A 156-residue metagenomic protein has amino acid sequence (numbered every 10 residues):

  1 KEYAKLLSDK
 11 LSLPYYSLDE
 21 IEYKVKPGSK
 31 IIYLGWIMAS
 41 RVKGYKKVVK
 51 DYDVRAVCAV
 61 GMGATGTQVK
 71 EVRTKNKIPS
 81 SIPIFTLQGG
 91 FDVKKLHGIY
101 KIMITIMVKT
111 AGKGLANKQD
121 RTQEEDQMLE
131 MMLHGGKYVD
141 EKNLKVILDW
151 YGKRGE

Functional and structural regions predicted by a protein language model:
K1, K70, Y100, I104 (+1 more regions): Generic detector of well-ordered alpha-helical segments enriched in charged/polar residues, highlighting helical
K1-Y16: Short, charged N-terminal beta->alpha structural module
D9, D19, D51-D53, D92 (+4 more regions): Acidic-enriched, low-complexity/disordered segments with a strong bias for Aspartate over Glutamate
L13-Y15, K30, L34-W36, L129-M132: Generic hydrophobic/packing signal
D19-I99: Helix-loop-strand module that forms the ligand-binding subsite of alpha/beta enzymes
I37-S40, F85-Q127: Alpha-helical membrane-targeting segments
I106-E156: Glycine-rich phosphate/pyrophosphate-binding loop and the adjoining helix
